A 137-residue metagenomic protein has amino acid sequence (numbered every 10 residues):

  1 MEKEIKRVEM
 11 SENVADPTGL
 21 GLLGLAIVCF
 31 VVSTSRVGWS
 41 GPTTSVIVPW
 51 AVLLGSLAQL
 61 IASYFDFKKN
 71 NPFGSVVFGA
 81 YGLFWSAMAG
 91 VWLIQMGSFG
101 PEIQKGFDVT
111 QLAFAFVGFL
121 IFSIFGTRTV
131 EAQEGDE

Functional and structural regions predicted by a protein language model:
M1-A62, D66, P72: N-terminal topogenic module of multi-pass integral membrane proteins
L22-I27, G79-G90, F119-F122: Alpha-helical transmembrane segments of multi-pass integral membrane proteins
S35, V91, T129: Residue-level marker of positions within ordered structural domains that often coincide with functionally constrained
T43-G55, Q104-G118: Structural signature of hydrophobic alpha-helical transmembrane segments
L60-G90: Membrane helical hairpin/interfacial module
F65-P72, Q95-E102, Q133-D136: A cytosolic-side transmembrane-helix exit/cap motif
F84-F114: Helix-adjacent hinge/juxtasegments
F119-E134: Alpha-helical transmembrane segments in multipass membrane proteins, preferentially the mid-helix core
